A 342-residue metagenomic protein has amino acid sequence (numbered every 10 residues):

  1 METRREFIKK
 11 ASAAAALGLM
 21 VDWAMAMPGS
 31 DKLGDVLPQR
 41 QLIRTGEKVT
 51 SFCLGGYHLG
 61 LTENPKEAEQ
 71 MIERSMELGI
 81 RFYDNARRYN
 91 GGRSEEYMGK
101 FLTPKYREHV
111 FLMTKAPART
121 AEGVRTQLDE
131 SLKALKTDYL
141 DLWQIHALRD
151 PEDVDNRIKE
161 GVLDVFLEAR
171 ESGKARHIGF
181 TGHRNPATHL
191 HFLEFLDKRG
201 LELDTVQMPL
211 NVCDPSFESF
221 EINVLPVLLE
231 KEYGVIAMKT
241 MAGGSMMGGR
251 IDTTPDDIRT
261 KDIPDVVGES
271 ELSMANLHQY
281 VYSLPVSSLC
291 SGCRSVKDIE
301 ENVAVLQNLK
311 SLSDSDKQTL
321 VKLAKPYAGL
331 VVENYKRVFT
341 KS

Functional and structural regions predicted by a protein language model:
M1, E6-M27: N-terminal export signals
I8, A14-L17, R199-E202, I222-S342: Structured C-terminal cap/extension of enzyme domains
D22-C53, K66: C-terminal segment of N-terminal export signals and the immediately downstream linker at the start of the mature
L42, L54, Y83, M98 (+6 more regions): Conserved, mostly hydrophobic/aromatic
G55-P65, T114-E122, D155, K261-G268: Active-site mouth loops of central-metabolism enzymes
D84-F101, D150: Glycine-rich, proline-tolerant flexible connector loops at the mouths of alpha/beta enzymes
G99-M113, L163, E168: Alpha-helix-loop-beta-strand connector modules within alpha/beta enzyme cores
R119-I236, Y282: Glycine/proline-rich, positively charged, aromatic-decorated active-site loop/lid region on the catalytic face
